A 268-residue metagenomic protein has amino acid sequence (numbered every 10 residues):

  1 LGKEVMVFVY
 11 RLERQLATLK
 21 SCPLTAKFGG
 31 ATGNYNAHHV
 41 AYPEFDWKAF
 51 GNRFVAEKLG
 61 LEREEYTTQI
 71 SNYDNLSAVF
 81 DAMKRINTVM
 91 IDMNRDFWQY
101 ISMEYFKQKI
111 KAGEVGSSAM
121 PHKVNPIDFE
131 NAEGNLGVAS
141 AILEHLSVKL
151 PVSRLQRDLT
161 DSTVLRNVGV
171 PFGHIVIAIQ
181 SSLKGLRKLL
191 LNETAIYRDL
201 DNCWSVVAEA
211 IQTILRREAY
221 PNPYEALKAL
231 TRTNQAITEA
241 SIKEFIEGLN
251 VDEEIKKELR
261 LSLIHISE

Functional and structural regions predicted by a protein language model:
L1-K149: Internal glycine-rich alpha/beta core junctions
V5-F8, E44, K48, N52 (+14 more regions): Generic structural signal for well-ordered, non-membrane alpha-helical segments in soluble metabolic enzymes
T67-I70, K257-L261: Short coil/turn segments at secondary-structure boundaries
A132, I175, P223, L259: Hydrophobic, well-ordered secondary-structure elements that form the walls of internal hydrophobic environments
N135, K149, K188, A229-L230 (+1 more regions): Short acidic/histidine-centered micro-motifs embedded in hydrophobic/aromatic stretches that mark compact functional
V138-Y220: Long, amphipathic alpha-helical stalk/connector segments used for oligomerization, subunit docking, or mechanical
N222-K257: C-terminal structured "cap/appendage" subdomains that terminate the fold
I264-E268: Conserved small/polar residues in nucleotide/adenosyl-binding loops
